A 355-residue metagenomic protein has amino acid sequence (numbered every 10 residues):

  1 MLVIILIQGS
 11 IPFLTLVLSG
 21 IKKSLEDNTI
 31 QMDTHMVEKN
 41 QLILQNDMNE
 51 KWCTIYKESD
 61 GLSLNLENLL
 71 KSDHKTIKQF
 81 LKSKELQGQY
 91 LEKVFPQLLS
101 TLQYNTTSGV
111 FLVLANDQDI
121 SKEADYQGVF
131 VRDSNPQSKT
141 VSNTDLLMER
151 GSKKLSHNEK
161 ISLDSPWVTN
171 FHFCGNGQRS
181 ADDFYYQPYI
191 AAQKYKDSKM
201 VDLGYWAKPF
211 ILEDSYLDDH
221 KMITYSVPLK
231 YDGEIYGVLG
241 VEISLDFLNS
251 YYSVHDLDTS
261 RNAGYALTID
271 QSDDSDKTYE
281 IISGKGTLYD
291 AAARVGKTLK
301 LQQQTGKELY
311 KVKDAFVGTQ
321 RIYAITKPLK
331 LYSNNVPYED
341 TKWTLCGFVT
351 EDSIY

Functional and structural regions predicted by a protein language model:
L2-V94, T106-S108: Juxtamembrane extracytoplasmic/periplasmic/luminal helical "stalk" adjacent to the first N-terminal
I21-K22, S250-D256, T350-Y355: Membrane-interface helix-start motif
K84-Q97, A181-Y189: Well-ordered, non-membrane alpha-helical segments in soluble/globular domains
K93-L98, V238-T287: Solvent-exposed, extracytoplasmic
L99, T106-D119, N262-T268: Short, hydrophobic-rich beta-strand element in sensory/regulatory alpha-beta domains
L114-F173, Q271-D273: GAF sensory/regulatory domain recognition with acknowledged cross-activation on helical regulatory dimers
S152-G240: Extracytoplasmic/periplasmic ligand-binding sensor regions of membrane-associated signaling proteins
D219-V241, L245-D246, Y289-Y355: Extracellular/periplasmic juxtamembrane segments that couple receptor/chemosensory ectodomains to their
